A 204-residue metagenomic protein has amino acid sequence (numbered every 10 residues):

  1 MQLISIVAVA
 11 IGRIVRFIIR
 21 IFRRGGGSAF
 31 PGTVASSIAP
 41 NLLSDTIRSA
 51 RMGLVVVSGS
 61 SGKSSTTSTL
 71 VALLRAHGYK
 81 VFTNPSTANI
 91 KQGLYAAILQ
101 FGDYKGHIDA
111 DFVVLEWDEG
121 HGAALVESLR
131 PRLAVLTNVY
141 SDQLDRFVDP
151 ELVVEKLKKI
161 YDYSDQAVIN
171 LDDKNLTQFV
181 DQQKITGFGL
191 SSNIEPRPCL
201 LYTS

Functional and structural regions predicted by a protein language model:
L3-G189, I194-R197: Phosphate-binding loop of NTP-binding sites
Y202-T203: Conserved small/polar residues in nucleotide/adenosyl-binding loops
